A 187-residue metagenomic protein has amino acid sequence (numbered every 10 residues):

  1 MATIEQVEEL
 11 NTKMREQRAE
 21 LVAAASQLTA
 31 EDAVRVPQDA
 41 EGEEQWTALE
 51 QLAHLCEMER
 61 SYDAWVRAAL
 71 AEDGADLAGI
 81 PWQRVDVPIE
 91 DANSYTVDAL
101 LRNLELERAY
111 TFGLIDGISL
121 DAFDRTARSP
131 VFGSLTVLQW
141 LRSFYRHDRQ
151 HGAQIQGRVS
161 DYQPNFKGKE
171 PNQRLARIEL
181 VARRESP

Functional and structural regions predicted by a protein language model:
M1-E20, A24: Extreme N-terminal tail/first-helix region
T3-V7, E90-V97, P130-V137: A short, mixed-charge helix-start or loop-turn motif at secondary-structure junctions
E5-T12, V34-A40, A99: Solvent-exposed interaction patches of small proteins and small membrane subunits
M14-Q17, R84-R125, Q139-F144: Acidic/histidine-rich alpha-helical segments that form the ligand environment of transition-metal centers
R18-T29, R60-R67, E105-S119, R149-V159: Structural signal for well-ordered, non-membrane alpha-helices
L28-E41, E105: An N-terminal domain-start capping segment
R35-Q83, D124-P187: Short, contiguous alpha-helical
